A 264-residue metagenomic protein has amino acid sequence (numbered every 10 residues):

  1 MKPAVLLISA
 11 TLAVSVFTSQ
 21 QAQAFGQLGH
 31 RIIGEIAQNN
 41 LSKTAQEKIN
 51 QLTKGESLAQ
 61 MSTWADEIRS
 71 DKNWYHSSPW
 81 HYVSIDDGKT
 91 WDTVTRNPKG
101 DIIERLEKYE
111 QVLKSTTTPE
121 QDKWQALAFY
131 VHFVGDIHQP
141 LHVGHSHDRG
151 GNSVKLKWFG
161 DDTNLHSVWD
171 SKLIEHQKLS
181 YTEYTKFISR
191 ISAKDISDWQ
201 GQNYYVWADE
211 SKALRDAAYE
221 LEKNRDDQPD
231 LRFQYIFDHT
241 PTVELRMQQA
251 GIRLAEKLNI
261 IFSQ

Functional and structural regions predicted by a protein language model:
M1-V5: Positively charged n-region of N-terminal signal peptides that target proteins for export
L7-V16: Bacterial N-terminal signal peptides
S19-Q21: N-terminal signal peptide c-region/cleavage motif recognized by signal peptidases
Q23-V131, P140, H145-Q264: N-terminal, motif-rich segments that launch catalysis or mediate targeting to/interaction with membranes, typified by
D136: Glycine-rich, acidic and aromatic/proline-enriched surface loops and short helix-turn segments that act as binding
